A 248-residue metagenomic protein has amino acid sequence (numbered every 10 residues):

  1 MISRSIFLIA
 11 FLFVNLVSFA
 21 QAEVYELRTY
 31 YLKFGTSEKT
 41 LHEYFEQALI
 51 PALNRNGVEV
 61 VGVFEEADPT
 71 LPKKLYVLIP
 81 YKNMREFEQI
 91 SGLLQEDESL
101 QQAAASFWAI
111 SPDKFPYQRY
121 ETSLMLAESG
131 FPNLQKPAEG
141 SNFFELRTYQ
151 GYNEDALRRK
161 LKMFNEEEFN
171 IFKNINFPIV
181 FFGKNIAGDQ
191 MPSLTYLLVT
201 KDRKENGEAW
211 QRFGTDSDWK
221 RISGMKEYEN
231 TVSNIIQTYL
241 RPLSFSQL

Functional and structural regions predicted by a protein language model:
M1-E23: Bacterial Sec-dependent N-terminal signal peptides
A20-W219, Y228-L248: Short S/T/G/P-rich N-terminal loop/turn motif that feeds into the first structured element of a domain
